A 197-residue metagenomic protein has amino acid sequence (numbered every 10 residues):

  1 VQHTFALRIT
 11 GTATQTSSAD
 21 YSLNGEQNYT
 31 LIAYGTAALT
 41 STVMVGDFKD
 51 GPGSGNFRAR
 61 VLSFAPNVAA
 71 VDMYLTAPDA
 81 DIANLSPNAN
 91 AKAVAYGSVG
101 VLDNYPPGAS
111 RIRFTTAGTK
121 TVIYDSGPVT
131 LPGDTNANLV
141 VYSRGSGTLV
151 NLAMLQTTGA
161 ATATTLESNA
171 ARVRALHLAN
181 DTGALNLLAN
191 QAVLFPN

Functional and structural regions predicted by a protein language model:
V1-N197: Intrinsically disordered, low-complexity polar regions and short flexible loop motifs
